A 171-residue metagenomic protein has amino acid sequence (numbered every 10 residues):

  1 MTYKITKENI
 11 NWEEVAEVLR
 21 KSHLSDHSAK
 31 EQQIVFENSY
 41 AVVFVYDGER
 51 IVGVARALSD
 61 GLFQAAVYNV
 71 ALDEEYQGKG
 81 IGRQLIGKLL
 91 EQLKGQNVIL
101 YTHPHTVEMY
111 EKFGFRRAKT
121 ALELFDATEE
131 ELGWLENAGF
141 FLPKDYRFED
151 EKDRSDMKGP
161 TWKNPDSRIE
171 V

Functional and structural regions predicted by a protein language model:
M1-K30, A121, E131-V171: Short amphipathic alpha-helix that is part of the acyltransferase structural core
H27-A71: A conserved beta-strand-loop-helix scaffold within acyl/acetyltransferase catalytic domains
L72, G78-E91: Conserved acetyl-CoA-binding loop-helix of GNAT-fold acetyltransferases
E91-P104: Conserved GNAT acetyl-CoA-binding A-motif
I99-Y101, E111, R116-L135: Conserved catalytic-core motifs of GNAT/GCN5-like acyltransferases
